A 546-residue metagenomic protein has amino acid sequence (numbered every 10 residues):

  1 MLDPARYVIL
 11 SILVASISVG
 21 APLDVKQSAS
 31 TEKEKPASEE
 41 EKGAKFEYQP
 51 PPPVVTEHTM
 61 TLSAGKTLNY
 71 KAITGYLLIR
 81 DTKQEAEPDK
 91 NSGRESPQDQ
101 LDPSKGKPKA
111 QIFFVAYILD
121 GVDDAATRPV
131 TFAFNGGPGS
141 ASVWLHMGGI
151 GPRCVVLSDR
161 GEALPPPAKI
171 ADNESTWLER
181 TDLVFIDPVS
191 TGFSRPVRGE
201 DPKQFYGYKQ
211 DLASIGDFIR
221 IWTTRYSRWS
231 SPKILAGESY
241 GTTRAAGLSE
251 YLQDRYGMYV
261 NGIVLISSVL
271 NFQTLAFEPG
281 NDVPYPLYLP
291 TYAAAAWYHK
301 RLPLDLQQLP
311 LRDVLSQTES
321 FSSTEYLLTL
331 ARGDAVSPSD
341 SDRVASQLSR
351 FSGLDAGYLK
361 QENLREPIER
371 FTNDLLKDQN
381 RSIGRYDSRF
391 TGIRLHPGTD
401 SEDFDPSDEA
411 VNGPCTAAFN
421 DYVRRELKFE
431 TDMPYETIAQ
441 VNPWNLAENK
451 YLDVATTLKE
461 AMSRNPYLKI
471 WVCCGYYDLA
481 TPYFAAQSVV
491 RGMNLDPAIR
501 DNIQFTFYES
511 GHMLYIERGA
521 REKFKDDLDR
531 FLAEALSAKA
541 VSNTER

Functional and structural regions predicted by a protein language model:
K26-K42, Q84-Q204, R491: N-terminal cap/lid subdomain of alpha/beta-hydrolase-fold enzymes
E47-E85, G475: Mature N-terminal segment immediately following signal peptide/propeptide cleavage in secreted/periplasmic
T82-Q84, A125-R128, A141-G149, F193-D201 (+6 more regions): Short, solvent-exposed loop/turn and secondary-structure capping segments
P152-V156, Q253-R350: A catalytic-pocket lid/entrance helix-loop region that shapes and gates access to the active site across common
L178, P188, F205-T224: Alpha/beta-hydrolase active-site loop
S227-Y240: Alpha/beta-hydrolase fold nucleophile elbow
G237-E250: Glycine-rich nucleophile elbow surrounding the catalytic serine of serine-hydrolase chemistry
I266-S267, N271-P284, D342-N543: C-terminal subdomain of alpha/beta-hydrolase-fold enzymes, centered on the catalytic histidine and its supporting
